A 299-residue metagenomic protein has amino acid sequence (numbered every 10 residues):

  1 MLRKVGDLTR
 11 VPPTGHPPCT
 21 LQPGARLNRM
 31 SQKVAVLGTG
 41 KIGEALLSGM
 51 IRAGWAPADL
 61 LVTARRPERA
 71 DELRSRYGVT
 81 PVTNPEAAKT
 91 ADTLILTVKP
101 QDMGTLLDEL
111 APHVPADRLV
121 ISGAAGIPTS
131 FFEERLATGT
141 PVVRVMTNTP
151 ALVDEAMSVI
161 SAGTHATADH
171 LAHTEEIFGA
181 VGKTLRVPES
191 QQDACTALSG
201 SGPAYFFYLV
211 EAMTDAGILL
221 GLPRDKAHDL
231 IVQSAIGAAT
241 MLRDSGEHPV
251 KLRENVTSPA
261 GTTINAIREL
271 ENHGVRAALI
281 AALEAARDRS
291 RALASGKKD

Functional and structural regions predicted by a protein language model:
H16, T20-P85, K89, E155-A156 (+1 more regions): NAD(P)+-binding Rossmann beta1-loop-alpha1 motif at the extreme N-terminus of oxidoreductases
N28, V232-D299: NAD(P)-dependent Rossmann-like dehydrogenase/reductase catalytic/cofactor-binding core
L46-L47, P67-E68, R76-Y77, P81-I160 (+1 more regions): Rossmann-like NAD(P)(H) cofactor-binding subdomain of soluble oxidoreductases
P57-L60, A116-R118, P141, D225: Short acidic capping loops at alpha-helix termini that bridge into adjacent secondary structure
L60, A70, A88, M103 (+3 more regions): Small-residue helix-packing motif on alpha-helices
F131-P141, M157-C195, F207-D244, R289: Internal alpha-helical scaffold of NAD(P)-dependent oxidoreductase catalytic cores
V142-V143, Q192-A197, P249-E254: Short pre-catalytic strand/loop immediately N-terminal to key active-site residues, enriched for Gly-Thr
